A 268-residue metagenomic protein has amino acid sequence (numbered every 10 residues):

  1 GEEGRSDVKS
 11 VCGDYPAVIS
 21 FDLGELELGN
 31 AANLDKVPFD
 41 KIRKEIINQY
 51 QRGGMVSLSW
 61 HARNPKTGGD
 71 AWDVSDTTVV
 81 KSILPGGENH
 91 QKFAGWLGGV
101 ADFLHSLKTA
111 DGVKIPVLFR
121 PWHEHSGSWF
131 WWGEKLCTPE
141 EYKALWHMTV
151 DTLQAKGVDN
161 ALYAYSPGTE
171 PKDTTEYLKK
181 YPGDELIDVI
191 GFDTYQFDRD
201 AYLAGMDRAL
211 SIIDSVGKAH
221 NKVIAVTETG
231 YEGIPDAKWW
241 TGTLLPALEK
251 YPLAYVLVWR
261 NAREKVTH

Functional and structural regions predicted by a protein language model:
G1, K222-H268: Substrate-binding cleft of secreted/luminal carbohydrate-active enzymes
G1-G24, G29-K36, L244: N-terminal module-boundary/linker segments of secreted carbohydrate-active enzymes
E2-V8, D40-K44, G99-F103, P167-P182 (+2 more regions): Alpha-helical scaffolding within the catalytic cores of extracellular/periplasmic polymer-degrading hydrolases
P16-L23, M55-W60, V117-P121, L162-S166 (+3 more regions): Structural recognition of the beta-strand scaffold that forms the well-ordered cores of secreted hydrolase catalytic
G24-D159: Substrate-binding cleft of extracellular glycoside hydrolase catalytic domains
G24-E27, A62-K66, H123-G127, G168-D173 (+3 more regions): Solvent-exposed loop/turn segments at secondary-structure junctions within structured extracellular/periplasmic domains
P116, R120-W122, W146-T175, N221-P235 (+1 more regions): Aromatic-lined carbohydrate-recognition surfaces of secreted/lumenal glycan-active proteins
D173-E176, K180-P235, H268: Glycoside hydrolase catalytic-domain groove-lining segments
